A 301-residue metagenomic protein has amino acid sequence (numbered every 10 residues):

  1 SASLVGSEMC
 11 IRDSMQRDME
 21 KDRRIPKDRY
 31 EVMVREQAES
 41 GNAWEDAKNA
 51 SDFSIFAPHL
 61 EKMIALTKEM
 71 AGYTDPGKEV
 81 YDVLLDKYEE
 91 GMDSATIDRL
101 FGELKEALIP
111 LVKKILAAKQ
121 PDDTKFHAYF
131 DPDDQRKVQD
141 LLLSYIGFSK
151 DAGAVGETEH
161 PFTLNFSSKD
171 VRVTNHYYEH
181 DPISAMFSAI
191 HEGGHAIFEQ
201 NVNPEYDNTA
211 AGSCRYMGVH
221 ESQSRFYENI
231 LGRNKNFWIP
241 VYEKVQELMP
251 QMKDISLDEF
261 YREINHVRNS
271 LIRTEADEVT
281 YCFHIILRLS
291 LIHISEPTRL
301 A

Functional and structural regions predicted by a protein language model:
S1, S7-A57: Noncatalytic, helix-rich "gating/capping" subdomain that lines the substrate-entry/channel surface of large enzyme
S1-G6, C10, I292-A301: Single conserved hydrophobic/aromatic residue that forms the stacking wall/gate of nucleotide- or nucleobase-binding
V32, H59-K62, D131, N165 (+6 more regions): Secondary-structure capping and boundary motifs in well-ordered enzyme cores
V34-S184: Contiguous, non-catalytic segments that form substrate-binding/exosite surfaces or channel walls
L84, Q139-L142, S168, S188 (+2 more regions): An N-terminal structural lobe/cap that precedes and organizes the functional/catalytic core across diverse proteins
F187-Q200, E221-R225: Active-site recognition of the HExxH zinc-binding catalytic motif
S213-Q251: Post-HExxH zinc-binding segment in Zn-dependent metallohydrolases
N236-L291, S295, R299: Long, amphipathic alpha-helical stalk/connector segments used for oligomerization, subunit docking, or mechanical
